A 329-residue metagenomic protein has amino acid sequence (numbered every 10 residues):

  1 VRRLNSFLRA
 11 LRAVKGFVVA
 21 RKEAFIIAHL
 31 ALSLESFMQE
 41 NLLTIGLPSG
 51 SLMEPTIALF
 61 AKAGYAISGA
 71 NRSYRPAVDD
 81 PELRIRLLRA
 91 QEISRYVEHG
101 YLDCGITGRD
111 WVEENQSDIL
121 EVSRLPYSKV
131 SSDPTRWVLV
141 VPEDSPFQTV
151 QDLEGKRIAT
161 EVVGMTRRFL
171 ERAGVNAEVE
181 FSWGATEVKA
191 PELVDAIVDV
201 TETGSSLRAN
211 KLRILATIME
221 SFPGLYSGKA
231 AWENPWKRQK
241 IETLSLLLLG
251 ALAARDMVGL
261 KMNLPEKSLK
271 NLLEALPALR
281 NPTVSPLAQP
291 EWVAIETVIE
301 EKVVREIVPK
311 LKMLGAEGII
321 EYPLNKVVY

Functional and structural regions predicted by a protein language model:
R2-R3, R9-R12, R21: Basic polycationic patches enriched in arginine
S6-L8, L30, E300: Short hydrophobic targeting helices and cationic amphipathic motifs that mediate membrane/organellar targeting
K15-R21, A28-S33: N-terminal polybasic/positive-inside topogenic patches
M38-L83, L87, R109-R136, D144-Y329: Small-molecule-sensing regulatory modules
E82-Y101: Short, structured active-site "lid" loops
R95, V138-V140: Signature of uroporphyrinogen-III synthase
Y101, G105-T107: Active-site cofactor/substrate anionic-group-binding motifs, chiefly glycine- and Lys/Arg-rich phosphate-binding loops
